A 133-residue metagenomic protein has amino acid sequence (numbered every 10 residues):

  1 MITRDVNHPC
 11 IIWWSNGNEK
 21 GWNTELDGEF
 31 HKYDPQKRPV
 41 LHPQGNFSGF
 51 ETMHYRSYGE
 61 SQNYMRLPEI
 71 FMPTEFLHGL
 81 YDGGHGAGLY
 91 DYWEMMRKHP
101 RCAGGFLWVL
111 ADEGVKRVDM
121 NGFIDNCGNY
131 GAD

Functional and structural regions predicted by a protein language model:
M1-A132: Substrate-binding/catalytic cleft of secreted carbohydrate-active enzymes, primarily glycoside hydrolases
